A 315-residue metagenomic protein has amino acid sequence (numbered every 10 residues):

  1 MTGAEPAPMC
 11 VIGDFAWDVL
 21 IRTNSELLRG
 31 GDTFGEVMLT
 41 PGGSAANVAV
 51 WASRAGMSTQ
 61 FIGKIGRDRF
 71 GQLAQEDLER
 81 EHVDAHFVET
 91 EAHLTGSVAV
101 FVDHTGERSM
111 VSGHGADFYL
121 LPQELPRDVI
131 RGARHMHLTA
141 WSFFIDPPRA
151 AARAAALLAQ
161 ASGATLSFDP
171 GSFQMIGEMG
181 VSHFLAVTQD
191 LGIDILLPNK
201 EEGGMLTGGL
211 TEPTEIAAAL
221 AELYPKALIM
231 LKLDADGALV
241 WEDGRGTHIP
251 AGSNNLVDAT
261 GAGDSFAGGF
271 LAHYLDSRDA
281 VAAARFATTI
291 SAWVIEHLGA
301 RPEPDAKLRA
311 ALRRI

Functional and structural regions predicted by a protein language model:
M1-C10, T33, L157-A161, V187 (+1 more regions): Conserved phosphate-binding/catalytic region of the ribokinase-like
M1-R80, L256-V257: Glycine-rich phosphate/adenosyl-contacting loop at the front of the ribokinase-like
M9, T59, A85, L166 (+1 more regions): Hydrophobic anchor at the start of a short beta-strand that flanks the dinucleotide cofactor-binding loop
F15, W141, S265: Active-site metal-binding loops of divalent metal-dependent hydrolases
R29-G31, R54-L138, A310-I315: Conserved N-terminal subdomain of the carbohydrate kinase-like
A52, N199, G263: Short, conserved phosphate/pyrophosphate- and ester-handling motifs at nucleotide-, phospho-/glycolipid
H135-A218, D236-G237: Conserved beta-alpha-beta core of the PfkB/ribokinase-like small-molecule kinase fold
